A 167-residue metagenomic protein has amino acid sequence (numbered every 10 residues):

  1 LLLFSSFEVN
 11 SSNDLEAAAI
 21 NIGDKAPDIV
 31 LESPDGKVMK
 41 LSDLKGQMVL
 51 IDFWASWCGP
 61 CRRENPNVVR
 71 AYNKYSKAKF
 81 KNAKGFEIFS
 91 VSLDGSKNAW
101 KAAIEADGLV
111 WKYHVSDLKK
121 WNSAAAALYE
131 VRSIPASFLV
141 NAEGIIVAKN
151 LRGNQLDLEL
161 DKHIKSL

Functional and structural regions predicted by a protein language model:
L2-E8: Hydrophobic h-region of N-terminal signal peptides that target proteins for export in Gram-negative bacteria
N10-S42, D161, K165-S166: N-terminal "domain-start" segment that seeds a small globular fold
P27, K40, I51-W54, F89 (+1 more regions): Conserved Rossmann-like nucleotide-binding pocket used by diverse enzymes that bind dinucleotide cofactors
K40-R62: Short active-site neighborhood of thiol/selenol oxidoreductases, capturing the structured segment around
M48-V49, F86, P135: Alpha/beta-hydrolase fold active-site loops
R63-S90, K162: Conserved helix-turn-beta segment immediately C-terminal to the redox Cys motif in thioredoxin-like folds
F89, D94-S96, K101-F138, A142: Short, internal strand/loop/helix patches that form the active-site neighborhood or redox-interaction surface
I134, L139-L167: Thiol-/selenol-based redox modules, centered on thioredoxin-like and closely related oxidoreductase domains
